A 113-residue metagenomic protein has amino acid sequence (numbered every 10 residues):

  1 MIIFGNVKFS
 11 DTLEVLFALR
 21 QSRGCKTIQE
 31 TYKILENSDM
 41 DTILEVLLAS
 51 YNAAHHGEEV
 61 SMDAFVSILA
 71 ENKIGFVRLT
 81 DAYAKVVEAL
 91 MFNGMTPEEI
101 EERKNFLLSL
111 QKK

Functional and structural regions predicted by a protein language model:
M1-F9: Glycine-centered positions within short beta-strands or beta-hairpins
I3, Q21-L35, H55-K113: Charged interaction scaffolds used for protein-protein
F9-A49: A contiguous binding-surface segment within folded domains or other stable secondary-structure elements
S50, A54: N-terminal segment of the canonical double-stranded RNA-binding domain
